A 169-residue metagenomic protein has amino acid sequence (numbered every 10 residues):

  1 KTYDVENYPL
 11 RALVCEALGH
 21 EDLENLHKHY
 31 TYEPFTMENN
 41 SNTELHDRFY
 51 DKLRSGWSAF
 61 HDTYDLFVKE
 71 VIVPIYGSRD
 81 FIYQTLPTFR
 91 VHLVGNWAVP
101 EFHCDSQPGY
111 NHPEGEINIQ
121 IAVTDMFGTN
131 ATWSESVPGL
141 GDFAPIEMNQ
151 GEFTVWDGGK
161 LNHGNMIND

Functional and structural regions predicted by a protein language model:
K1-I75: N-terminal auxiliary "cap/dimerization" subdomain that precedes the catalytic jelly-roll/cupin core of mononuclear
N42-S55, Y83-Q84, E116, N130-T132 (+1 more regions): Glycine-rich, often proline-containing surface loops adjacent to acidic residues and nearby aromatics that form
K52-F60, Q107, N111, I146: Conserved aromatic-histidine-acidic binding/catalytic patches
K69-F127: Conserved double-stranded beta-helix
C104-P108, S134-A144: Short helix/strand-bridging catalytic loops that position acidic/His residues to coordinate divalent metals and engage
G115-I121, D125-W133, A144-I146, E152-F153: Conserved active-site beta-strand-loop modules that form the wall/rim of enzyme catalytic pockets and either contain
P138-D169: Catalytic core of Fe(II)/2-oxoglutarate
